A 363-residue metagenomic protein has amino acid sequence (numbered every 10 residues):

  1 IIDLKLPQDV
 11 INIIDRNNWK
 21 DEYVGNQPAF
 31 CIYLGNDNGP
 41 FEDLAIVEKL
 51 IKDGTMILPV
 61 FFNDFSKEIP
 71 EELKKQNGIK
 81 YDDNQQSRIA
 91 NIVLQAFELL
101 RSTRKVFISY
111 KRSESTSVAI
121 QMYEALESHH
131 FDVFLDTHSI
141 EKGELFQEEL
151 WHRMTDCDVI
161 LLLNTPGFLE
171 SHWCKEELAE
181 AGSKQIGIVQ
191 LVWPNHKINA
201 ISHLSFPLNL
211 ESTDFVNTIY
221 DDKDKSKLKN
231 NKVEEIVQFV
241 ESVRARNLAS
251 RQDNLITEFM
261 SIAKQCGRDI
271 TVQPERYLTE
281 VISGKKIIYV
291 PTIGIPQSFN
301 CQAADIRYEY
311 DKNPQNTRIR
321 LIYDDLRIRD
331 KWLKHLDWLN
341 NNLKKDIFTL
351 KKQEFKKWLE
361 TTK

Functional and structural regions predicted by a protein language model:
I1-K5, N38-G39, I51-S128, P194-K363: C-terminal interaction surface of TIR/SEFIR-family domains
I2-V24, M122-H152, P166-H172, T292-S298: Conserved BB-loop
N26, N36-T55, P166-I186, N199-A200 (+1 more regions): Conserved TIR/SEFIR loop-to-helix hotspot centered on a Trp-containing motif with a nearby acidic residue
P28, C157: An anion/phosphate-binding loop that grips the pyrophosphate of nucleotide cofactors and donors
L34, V60-N63, L163, L191: Generic beta-sheet signal
G35, I108-R112, L135-T137, N164-T165: Short glycine-centered, acidic/aromatic-flanked micro-motifs in structured strand/loop junctions that mark active-site
